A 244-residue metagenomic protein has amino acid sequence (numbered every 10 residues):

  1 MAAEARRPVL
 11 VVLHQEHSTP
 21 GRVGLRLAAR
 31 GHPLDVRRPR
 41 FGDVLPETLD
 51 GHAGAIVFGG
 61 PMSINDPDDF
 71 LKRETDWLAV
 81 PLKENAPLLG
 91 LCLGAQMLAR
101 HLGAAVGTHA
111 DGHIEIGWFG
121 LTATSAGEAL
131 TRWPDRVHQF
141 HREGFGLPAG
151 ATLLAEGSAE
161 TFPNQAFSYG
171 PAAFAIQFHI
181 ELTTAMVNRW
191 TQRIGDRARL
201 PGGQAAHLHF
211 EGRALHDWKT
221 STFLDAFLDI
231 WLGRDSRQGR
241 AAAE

Functional and structural regions predicted by a protein language model:
M1-D68, R73-E84, A198-E244: N-terminal beta1-alpha1 cap of cysteine-dependent amidohydrolase-like domains
L10, D35-R37, I56, L89 (+3 more regions): Hydrophobic/aromatic beta-strand patches that form the interior of the parallel beta-sheet core in alpha/beta enzyme
V23-L25, D68-F70, L102-G103, G150-A151 (+1 more regions): Short amphipathic alpha-helical segments
H52-A53, V57-A126: Cysteine-nucleophile active-site neighborhood
N85, W118-F119, F140, W190 (+1 more regions): Tryptophan-centric aromatic hotspots in well-structured domains and transmembrane helices
L102-A185: Pocket-forming structural segment of enzyme catalytic cores
P171-F210: C-terminal helical/coil "lid" or tail adjacent to the Rossmann-like core of SAM-dependent
